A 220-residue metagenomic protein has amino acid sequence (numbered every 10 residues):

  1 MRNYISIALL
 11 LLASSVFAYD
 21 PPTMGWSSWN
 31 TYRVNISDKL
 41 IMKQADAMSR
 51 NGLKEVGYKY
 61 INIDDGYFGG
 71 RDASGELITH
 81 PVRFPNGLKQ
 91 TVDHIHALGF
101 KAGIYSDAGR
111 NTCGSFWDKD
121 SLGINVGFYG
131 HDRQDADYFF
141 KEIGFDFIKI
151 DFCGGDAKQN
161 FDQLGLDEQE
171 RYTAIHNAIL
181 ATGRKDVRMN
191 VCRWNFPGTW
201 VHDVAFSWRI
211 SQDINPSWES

Functional and structural regions predicted by a protein language model:
R2-L9: Sec-dependent signal peptide recognition, specifically the positively charged N-region followed immediately by
A13-S15: N-terminal signal peptide c-region/cleavage motif recognized by signal peptidases
A18-M42, A47, I179: N-terminal module-boundary/linker segments of secreted carbohydrate-active enzymes
Y19-D20, K54-G57, G183-D186: Short helix-terminating capping/connector loops at secondary-structure junctions
L40, Q44, M48-F161: Aromatic-lined carbohydrate-binding/catalytic grooves of carbohydrate-active enzymes
E76-I78, K119-S121, Y172-I175, D203-W208: Short secondary-structure boundary/capping segments
N125, H131, V187-S220: Glycan-recognition surfaces
D146-I148, C153-V187, V191-R193: Extracytoplasmic, non-cytosolic globular domains
